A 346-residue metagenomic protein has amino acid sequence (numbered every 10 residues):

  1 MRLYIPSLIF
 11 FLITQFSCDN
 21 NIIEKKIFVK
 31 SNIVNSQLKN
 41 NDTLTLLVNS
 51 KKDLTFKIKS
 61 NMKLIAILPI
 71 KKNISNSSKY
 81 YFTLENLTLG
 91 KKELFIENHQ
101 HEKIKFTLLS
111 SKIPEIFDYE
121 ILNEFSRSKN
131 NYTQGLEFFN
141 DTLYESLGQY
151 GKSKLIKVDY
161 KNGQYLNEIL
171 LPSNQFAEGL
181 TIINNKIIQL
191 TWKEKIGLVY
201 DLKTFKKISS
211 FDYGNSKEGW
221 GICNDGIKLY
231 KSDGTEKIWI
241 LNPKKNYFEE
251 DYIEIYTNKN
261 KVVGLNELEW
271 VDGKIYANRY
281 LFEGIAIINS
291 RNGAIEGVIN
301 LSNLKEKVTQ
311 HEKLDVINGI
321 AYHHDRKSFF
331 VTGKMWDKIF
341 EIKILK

Functional and structural regions predicted by a protein language model:
C18-N21: Bacterial signal peptide processing site
T83-K91: Surface-exposed, short loops/turns at beta-strand junctions within beta-sandwich domains
S110-N130, Y160-L166: A short helix->beta-strand "capping" segment at the edge of beta-propeller domains
L122-K154, I169-T181, G333-M335: Beta-strand-rich domains and repeat architectures in extracellular enzymes and scaffolds, especially beta-propellers
K129-N140, S173-N184, G214-G226, K259-V271 (+1 more regions): Beta-rich, blade/repeat-based domains predominating in secreted/periplasmic proteins but also intracellular
E145-Y150, Q189-K195, K231-T235, A277-L281 (+1 more regions): Conserved beta-strand positions in repeat-built beta-propeller and related beta-rich domains
V158-G163, D201-F205, P243-N246, N289-G293 (+1 more regions): Short loop/turn segments that connect beta-strands within beta-propeller blades
G163-Y200, K206-S216: Blade-loop segments of beta-propeller domains
